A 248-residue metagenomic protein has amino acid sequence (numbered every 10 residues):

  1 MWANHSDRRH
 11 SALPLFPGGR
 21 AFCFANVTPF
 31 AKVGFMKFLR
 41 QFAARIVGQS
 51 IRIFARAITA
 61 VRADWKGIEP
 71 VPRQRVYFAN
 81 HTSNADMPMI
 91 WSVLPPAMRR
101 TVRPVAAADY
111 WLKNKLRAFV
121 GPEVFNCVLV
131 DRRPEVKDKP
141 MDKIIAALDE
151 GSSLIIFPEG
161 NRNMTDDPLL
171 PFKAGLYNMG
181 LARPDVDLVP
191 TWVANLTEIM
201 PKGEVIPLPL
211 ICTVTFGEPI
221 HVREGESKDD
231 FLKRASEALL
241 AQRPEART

Functional and structural regions predicted by a protein language model:
A12-P14, G19-R20: N-terminal amphipathic/hydrophobic targeting modules at extreme N-termini, encompassing cleavable Sec/SRP-type signal
K37-A60, A118, P122: Short hydrophobic helices that act as membrane-entry/anchoring signals
I51-H81: Helix-to-loop junction immediately C-terminal to a conserved catalytic motif
G67-E69, K137-L169, T213-S227, F231-A246: N-terminal/domain-start segments enriched in small and hydrophobic, helix-friendly residues, covering either
V71-R132: Catalytic core of membrane glycerolipid acyltransferases/transacylases, capturing the structured, soluble-facing
F119, M164-D229: A cross-family acyltransferase "interaction/gating" segment
